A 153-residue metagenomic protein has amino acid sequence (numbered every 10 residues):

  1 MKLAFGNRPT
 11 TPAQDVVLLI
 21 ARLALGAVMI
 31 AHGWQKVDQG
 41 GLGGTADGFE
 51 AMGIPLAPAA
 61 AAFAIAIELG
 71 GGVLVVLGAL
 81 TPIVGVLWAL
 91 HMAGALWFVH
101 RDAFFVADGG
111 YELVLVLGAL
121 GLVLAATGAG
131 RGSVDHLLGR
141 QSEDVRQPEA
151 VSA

Functional and structural regions predicted by a protein language model:
M1-V37, P58-A66, G70, L77-A153: Extended, low-polarity transmembrane helix blocks
D38-A59: Membrane-interface interhelical connector segments
